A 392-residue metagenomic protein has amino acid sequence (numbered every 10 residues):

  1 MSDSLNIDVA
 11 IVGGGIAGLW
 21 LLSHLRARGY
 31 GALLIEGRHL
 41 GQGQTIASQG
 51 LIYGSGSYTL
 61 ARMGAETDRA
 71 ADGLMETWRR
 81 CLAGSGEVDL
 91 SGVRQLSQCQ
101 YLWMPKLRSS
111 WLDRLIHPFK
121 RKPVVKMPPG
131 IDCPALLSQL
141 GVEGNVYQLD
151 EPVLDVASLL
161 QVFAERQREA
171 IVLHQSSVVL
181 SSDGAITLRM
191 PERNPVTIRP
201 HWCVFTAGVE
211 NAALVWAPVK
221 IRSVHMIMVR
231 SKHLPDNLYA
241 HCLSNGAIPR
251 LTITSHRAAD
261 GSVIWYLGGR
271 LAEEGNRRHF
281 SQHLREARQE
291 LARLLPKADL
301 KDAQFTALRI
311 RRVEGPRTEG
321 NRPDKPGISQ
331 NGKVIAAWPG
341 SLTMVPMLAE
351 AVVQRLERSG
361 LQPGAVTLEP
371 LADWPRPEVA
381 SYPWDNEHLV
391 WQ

Functional and structural regions predicted by a protein language model:
D3-A17: Beta1/beta-strand and adjacent pyrophosphate-binding region of the FAD-binding site in flavoprotein oxidoreductases
L5-I7, R193-W202: Core beta-strand elements of the Rossmann-like FAD/NAD(P) dinucleotide-binding domain in flavoenzyme oxidoreductases
R26-A47: Glycine-rich FAD pyrophosphate-binding loop
G50-A135: Dinucleotide-binding Rossmann-like beta1-alpha1 core, especially the glycine-rich loop that anchors the ADP
V93-Q95, C99, G130-L173, R270 (+1 more regions): Helix-loop-beta segment of a Rossmann-like dinucleotide-binding subdomain
V172-P191: A conserved short coil-to-beta-strand element within the FAD-binding core of flavoproteins
W202-N331: Active-site substrate-recognition segment that forms the wall of the catalytic cavity or substrate channel
L295-V390: C-terminal catalytic lobe of FAD-dependent flavoproteins
